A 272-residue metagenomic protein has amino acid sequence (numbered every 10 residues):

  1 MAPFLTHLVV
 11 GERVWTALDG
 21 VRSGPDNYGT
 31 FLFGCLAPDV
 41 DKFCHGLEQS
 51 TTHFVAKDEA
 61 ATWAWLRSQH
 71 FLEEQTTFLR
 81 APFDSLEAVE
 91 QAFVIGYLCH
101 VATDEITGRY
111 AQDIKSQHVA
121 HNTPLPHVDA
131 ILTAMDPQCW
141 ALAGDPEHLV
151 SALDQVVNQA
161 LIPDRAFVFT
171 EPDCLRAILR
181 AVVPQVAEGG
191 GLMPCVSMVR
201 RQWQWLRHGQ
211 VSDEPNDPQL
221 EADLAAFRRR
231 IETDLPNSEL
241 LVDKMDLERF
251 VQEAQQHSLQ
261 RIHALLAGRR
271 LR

Functional and structural regions predicted by a protein language model:
M1-R272: N-terminal leader/auxiliary helical segments
